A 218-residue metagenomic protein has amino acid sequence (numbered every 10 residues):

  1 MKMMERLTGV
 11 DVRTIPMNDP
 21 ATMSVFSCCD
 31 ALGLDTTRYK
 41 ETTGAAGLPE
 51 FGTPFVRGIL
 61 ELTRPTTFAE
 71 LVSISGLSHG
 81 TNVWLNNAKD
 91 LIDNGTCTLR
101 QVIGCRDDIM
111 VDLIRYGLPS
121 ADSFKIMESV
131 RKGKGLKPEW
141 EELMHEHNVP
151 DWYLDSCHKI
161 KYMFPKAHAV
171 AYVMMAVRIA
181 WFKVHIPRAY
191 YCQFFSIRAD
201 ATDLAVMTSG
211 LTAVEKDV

Functional and structural regions predicted by a protein language model:
M1-V218: Noncatalytic, beta-rich nucleic-acid-contacting surfaces in large DNA/RNA-processing enzymes
